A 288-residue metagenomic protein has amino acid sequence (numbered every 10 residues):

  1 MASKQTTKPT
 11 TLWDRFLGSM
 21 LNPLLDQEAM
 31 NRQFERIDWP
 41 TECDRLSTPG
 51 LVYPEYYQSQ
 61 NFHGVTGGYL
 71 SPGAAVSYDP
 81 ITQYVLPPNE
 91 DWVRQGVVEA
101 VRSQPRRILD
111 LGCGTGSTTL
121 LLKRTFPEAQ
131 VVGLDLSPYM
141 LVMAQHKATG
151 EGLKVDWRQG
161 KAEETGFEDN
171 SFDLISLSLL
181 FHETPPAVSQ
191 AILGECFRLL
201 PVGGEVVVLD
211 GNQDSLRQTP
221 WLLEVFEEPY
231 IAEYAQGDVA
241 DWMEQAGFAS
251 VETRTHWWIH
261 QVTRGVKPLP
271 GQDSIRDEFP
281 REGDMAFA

Functional and structural regions predicted by a protein language model:
A2-G67: N-terminal auxiliary segments of SAM/dcSAM-dependent transferases
V65-G67, G73-E90: Class I SAM-dependent methyltransferase Rossmann-like catalytic core, especially the SAM/SAH-binding loop
P87-R106: Conserved alpha-helix/loop element of class I SAM-dependent methyltransferases that forms part of the SAM/SAH-binding
L109, T115-E164: Class I SAM-dependent methyltransferase SAM/SAH-binding core
E163-I175: A short acidic, Gly/Pro-enriched loop at the edge of an enzyme's catalytic core that lines a small-molecule cofactor
Q190, E205-A246, S250-T263: C-terminal alpha-helical "lid/dimerization" subdomain adjacent to the S-adenosyl-L-methionine
Q190-V202: A short glycine-rich, Lys/Arg-flanked "PGG" loop and its adjoining helix->strand segment in the class I
A246-A288: Core SAM-dependent methyltransferase catalytic element
